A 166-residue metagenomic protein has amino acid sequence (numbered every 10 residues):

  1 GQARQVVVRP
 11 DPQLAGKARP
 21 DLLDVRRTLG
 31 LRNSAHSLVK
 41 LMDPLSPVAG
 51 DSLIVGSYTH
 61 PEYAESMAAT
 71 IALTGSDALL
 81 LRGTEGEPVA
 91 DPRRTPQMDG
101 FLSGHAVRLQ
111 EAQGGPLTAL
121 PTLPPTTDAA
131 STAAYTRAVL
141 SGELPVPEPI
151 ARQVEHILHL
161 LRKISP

Functional and structural regions predicted by a protein language model:
A3-P166: Glycine-rich anion-binding loops and their surrounding alpha/beta cores
